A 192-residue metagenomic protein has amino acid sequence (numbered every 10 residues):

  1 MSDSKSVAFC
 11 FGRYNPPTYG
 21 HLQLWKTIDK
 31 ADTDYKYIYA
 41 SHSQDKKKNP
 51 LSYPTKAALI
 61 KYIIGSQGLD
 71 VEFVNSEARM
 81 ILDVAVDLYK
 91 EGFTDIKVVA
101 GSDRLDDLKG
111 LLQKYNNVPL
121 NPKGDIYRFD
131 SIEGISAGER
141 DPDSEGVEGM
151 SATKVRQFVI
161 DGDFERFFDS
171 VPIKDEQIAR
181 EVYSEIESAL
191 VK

Functional and structural regions predicted by a protein language model:
M1-K192: Nucleotidyltransferase catalytic core that binds NTPs
